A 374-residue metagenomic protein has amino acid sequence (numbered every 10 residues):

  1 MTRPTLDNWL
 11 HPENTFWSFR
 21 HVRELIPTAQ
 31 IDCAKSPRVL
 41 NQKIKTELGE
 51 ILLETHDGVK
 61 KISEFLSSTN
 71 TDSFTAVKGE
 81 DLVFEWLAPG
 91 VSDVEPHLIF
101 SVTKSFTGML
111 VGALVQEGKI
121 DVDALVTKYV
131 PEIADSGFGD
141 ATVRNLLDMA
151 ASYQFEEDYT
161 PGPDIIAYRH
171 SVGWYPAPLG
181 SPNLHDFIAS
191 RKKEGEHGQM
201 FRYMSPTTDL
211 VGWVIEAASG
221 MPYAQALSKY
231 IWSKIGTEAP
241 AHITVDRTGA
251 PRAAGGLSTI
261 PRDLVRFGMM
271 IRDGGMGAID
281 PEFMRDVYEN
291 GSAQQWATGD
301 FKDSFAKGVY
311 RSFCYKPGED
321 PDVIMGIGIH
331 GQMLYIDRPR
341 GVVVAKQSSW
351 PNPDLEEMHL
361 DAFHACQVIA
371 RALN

Functional and structural regions predicted by a protein language model:
M1-R3, D7, H11, G326-N374: Structured C-terminal helix/loop/strand segments within mature extracytoplasmic catalytic/sensor domains
M1-S92, I120, D148, S152 (+2 more regions): N-terminal leader/targeting segments and the immediately adjacent pre-domain N-terminus
S63-L66, G112, T127, R144-L147 (+9 more regions): Non-transmembrane alpha-helical segments in soluble domains of secreted/periplasmic/extracellular proteins
E80, L98-D123, L146, V211-I215 (+1 more regions): Active-site SXXK
V83-W86, T127-K128, P163-H197, P222-P240: Short, charged, amphipathic alpha-helices and their helix-cap/turn boundaries
L98, Q116-D158, S190, P206 (+2 more regions): Active-site helix/loop module of the DD-peptidase/beta-lactamase fold, centered on the serine-lysine SxxK catalytic
M149, T207-V214, G255-M276, Q332-S348: Active-site-proximal alpha-helical segments within enzyme catalytic domains
E238-A241, D286-V343, P353: Active-site Gly/Thr loop motif
